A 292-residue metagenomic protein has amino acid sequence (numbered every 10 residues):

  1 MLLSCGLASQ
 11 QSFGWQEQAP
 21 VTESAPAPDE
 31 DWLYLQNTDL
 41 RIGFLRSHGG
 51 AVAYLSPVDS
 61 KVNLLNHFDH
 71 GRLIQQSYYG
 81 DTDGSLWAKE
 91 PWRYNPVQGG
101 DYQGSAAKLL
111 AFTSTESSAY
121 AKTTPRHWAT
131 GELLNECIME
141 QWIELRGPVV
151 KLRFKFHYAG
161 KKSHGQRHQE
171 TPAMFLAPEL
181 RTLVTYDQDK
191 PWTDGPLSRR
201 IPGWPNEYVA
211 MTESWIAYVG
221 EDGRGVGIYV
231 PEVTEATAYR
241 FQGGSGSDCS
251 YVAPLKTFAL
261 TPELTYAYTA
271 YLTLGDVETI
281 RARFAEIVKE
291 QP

Functional and structural regions predicted by a protein language model:
M1-A8: Bacterial N-terminal signal peptides
A8-S9, G14: Boundary at the C-terminal end of the N-terminal hydrophobic targeting segment
W15-L40, S47-H48, V62, F68 (+2 more regions): Beta-strand-rich recognition/accessory modules
D31-A107: Solvent-exposed N-terminal domain segments of exported/luminal and surface proteins
Y34-Q36, G43, Y120-K122, W142 (+2 more regions): Residues within well-ordered beta-strands of beta-sheet-rich folds
S56, C137, R146-D189: Acidic (Asp/Glu-rich), glycine- and aromatic
G84-G147, K161-S163: Extended, loop-rich substrate-binding clefts of extracytoplasmic carbohydrate-active enzymes
T171-M174, E179-Q242, S250: Active-site/ligand-binding surface loops and adjacent short beta/alpha elements that line catalytic pockets across
